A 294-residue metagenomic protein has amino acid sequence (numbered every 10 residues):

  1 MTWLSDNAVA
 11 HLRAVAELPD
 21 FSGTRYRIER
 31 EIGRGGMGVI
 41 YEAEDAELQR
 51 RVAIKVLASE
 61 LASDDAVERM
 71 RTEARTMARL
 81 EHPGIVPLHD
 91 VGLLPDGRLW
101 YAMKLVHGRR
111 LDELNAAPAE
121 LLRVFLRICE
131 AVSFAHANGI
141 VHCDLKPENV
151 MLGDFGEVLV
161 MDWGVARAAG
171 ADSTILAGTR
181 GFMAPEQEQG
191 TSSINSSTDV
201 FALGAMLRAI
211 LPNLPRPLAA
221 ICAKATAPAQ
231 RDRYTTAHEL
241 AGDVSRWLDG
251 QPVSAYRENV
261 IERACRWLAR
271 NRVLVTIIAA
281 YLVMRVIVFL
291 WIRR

Functional and structural regions predicted by a protein language model:
M1-R30, V244-W247: Short N-terminal regulatory/linker segments that flank and modulate the kinase catalytic core
G33, T72, E81-G84: Flexible N-lobe loop architecture of eukaryotic-like protein kinase catalytic domains
V39: Conserved N-lobe ATP-binding subsite of Hanks-type protein kinase domains, especially the beta3 VAIK lysine
E44, R71, R75, H107 (+7 more regions): C-terminal lobe helix-coil module of Hanks-type protein kinase domains
E44-R51: Conserved N-lobe loop of protein kinases adjacent to the ATP-binding glycine-rich P-loop
A58-R79: AlphaC helix of the eukaryotic protein kinase fold
D90-G92: A short, aromatic-enriched beta-strand patch in the conserved N-lobe beta-sheet of the protein kinase catalytic domain
D96-R110: Conserved short submotifs of the Hanks-type protein kinase catalytic core that shape the nucleotide-binding pocket
